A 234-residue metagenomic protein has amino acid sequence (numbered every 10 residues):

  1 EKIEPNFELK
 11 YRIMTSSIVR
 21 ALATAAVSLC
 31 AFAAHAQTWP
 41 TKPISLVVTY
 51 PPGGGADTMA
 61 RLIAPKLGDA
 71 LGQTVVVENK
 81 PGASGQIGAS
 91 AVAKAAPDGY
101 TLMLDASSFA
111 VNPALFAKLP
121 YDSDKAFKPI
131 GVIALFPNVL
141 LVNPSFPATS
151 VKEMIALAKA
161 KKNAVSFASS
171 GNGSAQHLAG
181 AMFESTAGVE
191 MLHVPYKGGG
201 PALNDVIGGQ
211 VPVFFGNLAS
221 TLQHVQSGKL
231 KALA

Functional and structural regions predicted by a protein language model:
Y11-A26: Bacterial N-terminal signal peptides that target proteins for export
A31-H35: N-terminal signal peptide c-region/cleavage motif recognized by signal peptidases
A36-K125, A164, N172, G188-F215 (+1 more regions): N-terminal (or domain-start) structured segment
G53, S107, L135-N138, N143-A148 (+2 more regions): Short coil/turn segments
Y100-L102, P120-V139, S166-A168, A232: A structural signal for short loop-to-beta-strand junctions that line the ligand-binding cleft of periplasmic/secreted
A110-K118, I133-P147, A181-T186: Periplasmic solute-binding protein
I130-V165: A conserved helix-loop-strand patch within extracytoplasmic ligand-binding domains of the periplasmic binding
L135, T149, T221-A234: C-terminal lobe and pocket-closing loops of periplasmic/extracytoplasmic Venus-flytrap solute-binding proteins
